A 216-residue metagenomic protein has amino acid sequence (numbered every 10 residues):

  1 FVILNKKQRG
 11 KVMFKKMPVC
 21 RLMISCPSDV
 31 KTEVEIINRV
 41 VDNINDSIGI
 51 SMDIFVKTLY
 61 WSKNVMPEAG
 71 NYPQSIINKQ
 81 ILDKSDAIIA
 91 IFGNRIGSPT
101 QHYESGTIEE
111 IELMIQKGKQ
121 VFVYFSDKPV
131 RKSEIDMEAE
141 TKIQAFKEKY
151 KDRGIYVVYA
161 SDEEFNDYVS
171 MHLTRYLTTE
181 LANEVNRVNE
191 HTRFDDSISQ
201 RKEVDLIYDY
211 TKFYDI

Functional and structural regions predicted by a protein language model:
I3, Q8-I216: Conserved catalytic or regulatory cores that recognize and/or transform ribose-phosphate-containing ligands
